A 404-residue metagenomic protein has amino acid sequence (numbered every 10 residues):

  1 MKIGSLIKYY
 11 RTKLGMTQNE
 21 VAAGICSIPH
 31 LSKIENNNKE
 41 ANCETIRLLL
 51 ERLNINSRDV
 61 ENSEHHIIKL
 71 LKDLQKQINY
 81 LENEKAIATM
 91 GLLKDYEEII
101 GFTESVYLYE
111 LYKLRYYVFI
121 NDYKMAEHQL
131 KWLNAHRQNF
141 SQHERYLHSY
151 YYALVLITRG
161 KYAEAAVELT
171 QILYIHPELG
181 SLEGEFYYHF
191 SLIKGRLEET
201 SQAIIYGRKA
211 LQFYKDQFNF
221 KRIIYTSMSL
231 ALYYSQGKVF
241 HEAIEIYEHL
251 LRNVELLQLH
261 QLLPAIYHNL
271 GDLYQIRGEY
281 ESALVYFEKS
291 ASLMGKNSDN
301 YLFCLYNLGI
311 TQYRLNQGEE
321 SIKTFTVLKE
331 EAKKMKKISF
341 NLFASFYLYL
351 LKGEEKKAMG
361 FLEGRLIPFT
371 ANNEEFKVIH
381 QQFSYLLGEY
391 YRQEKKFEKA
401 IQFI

Functional and structural regions predicted by a protein language model:
M1-K13: A short, Lys/Arg-rich alpha-helix, primarily the initiator
L14-K33: Short alpha-helical DNA-recognition segment
N42-D59: DNA major-groove recognition helix of helix-turn-helix/homeodomain DNA-binding modules
Q77, Y117, L156, Y187 (+9 more regions): Residue at a conserved register position within TPR or TPR-like alpha-solenoid repeats
Y80, I120, R159, L197 (+7 more regions): Structural motif corresponding to the intra-repeat A-B loop/turn of tetratricopeptide repeats
G91-E98, L130-Q138, T170-P177, R208-N219 (+5 more regions): Amphipathic alpha-helical segments of tetratricopeptide repeats
G101-Y107, F140-S149, L179-H189, F218-M228 (+4 more regions): Alpha-solenoid helical repeat architecture
